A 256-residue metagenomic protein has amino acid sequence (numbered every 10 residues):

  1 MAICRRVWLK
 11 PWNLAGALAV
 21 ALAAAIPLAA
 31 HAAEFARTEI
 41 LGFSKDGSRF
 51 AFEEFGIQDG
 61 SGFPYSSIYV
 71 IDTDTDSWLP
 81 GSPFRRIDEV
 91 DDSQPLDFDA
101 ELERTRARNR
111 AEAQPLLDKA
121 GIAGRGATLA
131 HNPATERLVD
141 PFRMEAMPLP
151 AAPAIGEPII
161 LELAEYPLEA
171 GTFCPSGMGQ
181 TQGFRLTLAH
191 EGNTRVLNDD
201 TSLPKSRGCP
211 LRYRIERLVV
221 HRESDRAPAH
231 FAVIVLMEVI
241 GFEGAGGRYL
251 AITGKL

Functional and structural regions predicted by a protein language model:
M1-P11: N-terminal secretory signal peptides that target proteins for export/translocation
L9-N13, L41-F43: Short N-terminal leader segment in a subset of presequences, especially plant chloroplast and some mitochondrial
A15-P27: Bacterial N-terminal signal peptides
H31-L256: Exposed acidic/polar residues on beta-strands and adjacent loops within beta-sheet cores, strongest in beta-propeller
